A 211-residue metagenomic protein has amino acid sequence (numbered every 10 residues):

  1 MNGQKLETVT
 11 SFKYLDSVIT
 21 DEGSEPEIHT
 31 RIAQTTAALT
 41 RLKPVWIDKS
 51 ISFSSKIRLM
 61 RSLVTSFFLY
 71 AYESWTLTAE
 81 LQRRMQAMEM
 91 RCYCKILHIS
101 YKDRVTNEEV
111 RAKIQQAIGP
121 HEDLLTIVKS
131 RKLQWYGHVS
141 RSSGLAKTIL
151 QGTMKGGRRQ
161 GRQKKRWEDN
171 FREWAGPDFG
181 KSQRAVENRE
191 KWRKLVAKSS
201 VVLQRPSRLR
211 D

Functional and structural regions predicted by a protein language model:
M1-D211: Short linear motifs embedded in intrinsically disordered, charge-biased segments
